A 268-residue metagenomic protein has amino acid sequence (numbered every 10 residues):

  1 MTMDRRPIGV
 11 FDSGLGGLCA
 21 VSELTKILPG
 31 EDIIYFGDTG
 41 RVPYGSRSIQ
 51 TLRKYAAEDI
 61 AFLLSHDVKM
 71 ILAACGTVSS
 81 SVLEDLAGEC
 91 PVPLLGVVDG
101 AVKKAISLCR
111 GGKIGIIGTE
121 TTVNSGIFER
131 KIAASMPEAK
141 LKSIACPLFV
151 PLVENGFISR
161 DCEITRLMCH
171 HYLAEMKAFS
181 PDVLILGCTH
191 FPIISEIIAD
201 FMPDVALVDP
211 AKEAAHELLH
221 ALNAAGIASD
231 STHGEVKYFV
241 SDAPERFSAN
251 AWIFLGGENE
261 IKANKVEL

Functional and structural regions predicted by a protein language model:
M1-L268: Non-catalytic structural scaffold of enzyme domains
